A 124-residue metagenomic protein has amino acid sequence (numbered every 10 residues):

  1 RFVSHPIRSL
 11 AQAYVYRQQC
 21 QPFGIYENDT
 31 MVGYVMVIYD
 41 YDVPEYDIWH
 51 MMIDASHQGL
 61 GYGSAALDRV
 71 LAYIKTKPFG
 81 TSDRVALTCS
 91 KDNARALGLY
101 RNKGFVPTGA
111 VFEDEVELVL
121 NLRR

Functional and structural regions predicted by a protein language model:
R1-H50, D54-S56, L67-R69, Y73-F79 (+1 more regions): Acetyl-CoA-dependent GNAT
I25, L118-L120: Short beta-strand element of the conserved SAM-dependent methyltransferase core
I38, N121-R123: Solvent-exposed residues in well-ordered beta-strands and their adjoining turns, especially edge/terminal strands
V43, G61, R95: Residues that form or flank phosphate/diphosphate-binding pockets in enzymes that use nucleotide phosphates
M51-Y62, C89-S90: A short, internal acetyl-CoA/4′-phosphopantetheine-binding micro-motif in the GNAT/acyltransferase core
G61, F79, G104: Short glycine-rich hinge loops at helix-strand junctions in the catalytic core of two-component histidine kinases
S64, S90-G109: Conserved active-site alpha-helix within GNAT-family acetyltransferase domains
T81-L97, E113-V116, R123: Conserved beta-strand-loop-alpha-helix junction that forms the acyl-donor binding cleft
